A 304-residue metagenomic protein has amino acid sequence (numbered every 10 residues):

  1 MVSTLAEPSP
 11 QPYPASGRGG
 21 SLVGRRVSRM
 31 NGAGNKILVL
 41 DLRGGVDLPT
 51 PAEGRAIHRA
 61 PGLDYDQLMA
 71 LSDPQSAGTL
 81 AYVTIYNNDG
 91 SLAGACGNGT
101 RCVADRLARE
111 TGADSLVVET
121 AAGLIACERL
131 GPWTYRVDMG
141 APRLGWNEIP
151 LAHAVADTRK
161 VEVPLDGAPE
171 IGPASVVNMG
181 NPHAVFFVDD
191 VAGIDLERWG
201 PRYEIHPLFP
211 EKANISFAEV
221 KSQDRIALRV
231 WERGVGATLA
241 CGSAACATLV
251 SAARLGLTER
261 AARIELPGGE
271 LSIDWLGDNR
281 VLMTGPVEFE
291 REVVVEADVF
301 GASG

Functional and structural regions predicted by a protein language model:
V2-E7, G20-W133, A184-G304: A glycine-rich beta-to-alpha transition motif near the start of alpha/beta enzyme domains, typified by
Q11-Y13: Low-complexity, intrinsically disordered or signal/transmembrane-proximal segments
Y135-V137: Intrinsically disordered, low-complexity regions enriched in acidic/Ser/Thr/Pro/Gln residues
G140: Segments forming oxygen-rich coordination pockets for charged ligands
R143-G145: Ligand-binding beta-strand-loop-alpha-helix segment within the catalytic cores of soluble metabolic enzymes
A152-E162, P201-F209: Short, conserved active-site entrance elements at the starts or edges of catalytic domains
R159-G193: Internal active-site segments that recognize and position negatively charged phosphoryl groups and nucleotide moieties
